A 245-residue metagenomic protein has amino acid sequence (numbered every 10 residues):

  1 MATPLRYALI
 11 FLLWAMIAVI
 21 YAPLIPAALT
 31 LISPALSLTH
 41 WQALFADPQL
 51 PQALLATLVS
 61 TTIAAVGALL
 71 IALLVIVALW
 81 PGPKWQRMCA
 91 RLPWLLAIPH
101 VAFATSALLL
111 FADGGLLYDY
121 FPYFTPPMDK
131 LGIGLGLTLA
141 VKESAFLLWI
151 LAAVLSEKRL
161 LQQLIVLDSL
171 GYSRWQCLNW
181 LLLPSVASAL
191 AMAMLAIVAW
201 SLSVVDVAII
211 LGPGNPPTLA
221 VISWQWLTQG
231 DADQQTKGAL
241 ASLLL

Functional and structural regions predicted by a protein language model:
P4-A35, A46-S156, A189, A193-V205 (+2 more regions): Membrane-water interface segments at the C-terminal ends of transmembrane alpha-helices in multi-pass inner-membrane
T39, A43-A46, C89, P122 (+3 more regions): Short amphipathic alpha-helical coupling elements at transmembrane boundaries
W41-A43, P48-Q49, A208-L245: Interhelical loop and adjacent transmembrane-helix boundary motif in polytopic membrane transport permeases
S156-L160, I165-V186: Short helix-to-coil transition segments within interhelical loops that connect adjacent transmembrane helices
